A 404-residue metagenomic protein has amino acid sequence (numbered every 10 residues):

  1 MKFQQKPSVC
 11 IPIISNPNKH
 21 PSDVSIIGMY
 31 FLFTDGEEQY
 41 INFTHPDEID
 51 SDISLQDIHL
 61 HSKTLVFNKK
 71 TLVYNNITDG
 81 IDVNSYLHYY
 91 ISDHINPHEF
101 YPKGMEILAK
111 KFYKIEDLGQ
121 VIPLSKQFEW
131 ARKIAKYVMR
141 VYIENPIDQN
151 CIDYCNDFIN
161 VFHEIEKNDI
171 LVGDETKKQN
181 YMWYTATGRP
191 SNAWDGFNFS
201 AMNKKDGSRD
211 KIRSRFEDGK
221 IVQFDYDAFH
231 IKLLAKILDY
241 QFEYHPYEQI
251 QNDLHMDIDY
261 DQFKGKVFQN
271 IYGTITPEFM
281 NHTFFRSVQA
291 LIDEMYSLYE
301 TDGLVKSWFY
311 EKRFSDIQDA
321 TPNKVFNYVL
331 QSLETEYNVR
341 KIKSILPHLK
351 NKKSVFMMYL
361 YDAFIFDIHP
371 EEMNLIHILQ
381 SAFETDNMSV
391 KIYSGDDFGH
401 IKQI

Functional and structural regions predicted by a protein language model:
M1-P102: Conserved RNase H-like, two-metal-ion catalytic cores of nucleic-acid enzymes
N18-D35, F43-D47, D174-I258, E311-L349 (+2 more regions): Acidic, glycine-rich two-metal-ion catalytic cores of nucleic acid-processing enzymes
V24, S125-R132, K136, I152-I159 (+3 more regions): Non-catalytic, well-ordered alpha-helical scaffold segments
K63-L65, I115-D117, K352-M357: Short secondary-structure junctions
V66-K69, F224-Y226, N270, I368: Short His-Asn-centered micro-motif
N75-K103, I107-F112, E116-E175, Y240-F242: Mixed-charge, glycine-rich, non-catalytic linkers/tails in nucleic-acid processing enzymes
K167, N252-Y359, I368, D386-V390 (+1 more regions): Conserved catalytic core of nucleic-acid polymerases
N374-K391: Positively charged interface segments
